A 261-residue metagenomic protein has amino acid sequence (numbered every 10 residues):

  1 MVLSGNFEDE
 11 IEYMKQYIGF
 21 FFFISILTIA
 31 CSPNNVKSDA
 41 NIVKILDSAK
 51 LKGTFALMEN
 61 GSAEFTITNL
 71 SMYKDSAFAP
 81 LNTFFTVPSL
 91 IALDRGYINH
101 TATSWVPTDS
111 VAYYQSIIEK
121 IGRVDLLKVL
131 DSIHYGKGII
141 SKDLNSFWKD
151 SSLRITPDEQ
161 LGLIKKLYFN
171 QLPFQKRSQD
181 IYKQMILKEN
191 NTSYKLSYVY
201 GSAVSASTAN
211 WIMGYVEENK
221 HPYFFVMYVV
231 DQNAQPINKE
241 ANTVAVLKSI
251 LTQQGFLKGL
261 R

Functional and structural regions predicted by a protein language model:
K15-F22: Sec-dependent signal peptide recognition, specifically the positively charged N-region followed immediately by
T28-A30: C-terminal motif of bacterial Sec signal peptides marking the signal peptidase cleavage site
S32-I45, A49, K120-G122, Y168-K195 (+1 more regions): Structured C-terminal helix/loop/strand segments within mature extracytoplasmic catalytic/sensor domains
N35-A79, G96: Short pre-catalytic segments that frame enzyme active sites
A77-T101, W105, F225: Active-site SXXK
L93-D109, I121-G122, F174-Q179: Short, well-structured active-site flanking segments
Y114-F169: Mid-domain, small-residue-enriched loop/turn segments at the edges of structured enzyme/sensor domains
